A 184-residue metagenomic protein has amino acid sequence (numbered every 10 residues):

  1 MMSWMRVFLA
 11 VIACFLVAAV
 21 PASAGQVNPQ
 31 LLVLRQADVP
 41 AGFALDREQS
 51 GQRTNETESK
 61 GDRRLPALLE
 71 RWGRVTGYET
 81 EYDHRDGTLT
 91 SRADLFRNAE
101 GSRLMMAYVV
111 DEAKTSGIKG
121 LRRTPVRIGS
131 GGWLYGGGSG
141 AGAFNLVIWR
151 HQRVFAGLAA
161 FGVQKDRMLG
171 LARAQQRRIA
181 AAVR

Functional and structural regions predicted by a protein language model:
M1-L9: Bacterial N-terminal signal peptides that target proteins for export
F8-A18: Bacterial N-terminal signal peptides
V20-A24: Sec/Tat signal peptide C-region and signal peptidase I cleavage site
A41-T90, D94-F96, E100: Short, compositionally biased low-complexity segments enriched in polar/charged residues
D46-G61, A67-L68, E100-V147, A174 (+1 more regions): Short Gly/Thr-rich strand-loop-strand
T76-D83, A143-H151: Short, surface-exposed beta-strand/loop micro-motifs that present aromatic residues
T90-R92, W149, R153-G162: Short, well-ordered beta-strand elements
G157-R184: Surface-exposed amphipathic alpha-helical segments
